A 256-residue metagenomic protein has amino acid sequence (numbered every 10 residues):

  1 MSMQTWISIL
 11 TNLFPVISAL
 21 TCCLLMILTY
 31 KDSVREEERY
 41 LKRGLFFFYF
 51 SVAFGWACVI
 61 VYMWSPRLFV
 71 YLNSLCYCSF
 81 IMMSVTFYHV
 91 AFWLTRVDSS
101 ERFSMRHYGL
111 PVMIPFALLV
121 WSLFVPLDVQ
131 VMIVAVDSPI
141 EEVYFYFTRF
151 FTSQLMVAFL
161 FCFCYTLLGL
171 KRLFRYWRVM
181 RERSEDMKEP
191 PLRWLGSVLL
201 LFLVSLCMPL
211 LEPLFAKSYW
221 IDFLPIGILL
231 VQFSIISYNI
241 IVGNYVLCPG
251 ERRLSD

Functional and structural regions predicted by a protein language model:
M1-C22, T152-F159: Hydrophobic transmembrane alpha-helical segments in integral membrane proteins
M1-T5, P66-L72, D137-L155: Membrane-interface segments at the starts/ends of alpha-helical transmembrane spans
P15-L25, R43-M63, M83, P115-W121 (+1 more regions): Hydrophobic alpha-helical transmembrane segments of multi-pass membrane proteins
L25, M83-V90, F163-R178: Membrane-water interface of transmembrane alpha-helices
Y30-G44, F69, W93-H107, W177-P191 (+1 more regions): Membrane-interface helix-boundary motifs at transmembrane edges
R35, F54-C76, L211-W220: Helix-loop junctions on the outward
T95-D128, V134-A135, F145-T152, D186-L201: The cytoplasmic-loop to transmembrane-helix boundary for the fourth helix
Y238-D256: Membrane-proximal linker segments that couple transmembrane helices to downstream signaling/catalytic modules
